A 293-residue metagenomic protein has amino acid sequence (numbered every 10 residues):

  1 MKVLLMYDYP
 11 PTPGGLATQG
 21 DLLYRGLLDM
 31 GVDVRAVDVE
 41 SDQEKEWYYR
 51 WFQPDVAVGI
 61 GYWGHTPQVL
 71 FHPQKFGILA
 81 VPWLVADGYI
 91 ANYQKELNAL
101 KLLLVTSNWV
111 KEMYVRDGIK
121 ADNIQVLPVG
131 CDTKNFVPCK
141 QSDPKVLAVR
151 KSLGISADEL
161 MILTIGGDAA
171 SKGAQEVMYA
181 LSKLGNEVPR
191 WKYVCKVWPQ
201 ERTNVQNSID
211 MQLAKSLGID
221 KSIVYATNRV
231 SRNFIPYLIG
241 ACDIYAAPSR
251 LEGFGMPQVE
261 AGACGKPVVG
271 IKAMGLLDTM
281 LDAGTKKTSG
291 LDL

Functional and structural regions predicted by a protein language model:
W109, G130: Carbohydrate-associated surface elements
V137-I155: A short helix/loop element that forms part of the nucleotide-sugar donor recognition site in Leloir-type
S156-K172, M178-L181, V194: Conserved donor-binding/catalytic core segment of Leloir-type glycosyltransferases
W191-I209: Glycosyltransferase donor-sugar binding loop
N207-N233: Nucleotide-activated donor-binding/catalytic signature segment of Leloir-type glycosyltransferases, i.e., the conserved
Y237-C242: Short alpha-helical donor nucleotide-sugar binding micro-motif in glycosyltransferases
R250: Aromatic "clamp/platform" in nucleotide-sugar-dependent glycosyltransferases that forms part of the donor/acceptor
P267-G270, M280-L281, K287-D292: Short hydrophobic beta-strand element within catalytic cores of glycosyltransferases and related nucleotide-activated
